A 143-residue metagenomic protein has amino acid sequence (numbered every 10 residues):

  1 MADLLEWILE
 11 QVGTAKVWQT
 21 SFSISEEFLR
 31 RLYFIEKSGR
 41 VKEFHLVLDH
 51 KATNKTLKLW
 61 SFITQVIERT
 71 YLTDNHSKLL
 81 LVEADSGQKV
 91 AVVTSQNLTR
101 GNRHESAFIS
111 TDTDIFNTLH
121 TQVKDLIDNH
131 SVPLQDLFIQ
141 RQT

Functional and structural regions predicted by a protein language model:
M1-T143: PLD/PLD-like phosphodiesterase catalytic module centered on the HKD motif
